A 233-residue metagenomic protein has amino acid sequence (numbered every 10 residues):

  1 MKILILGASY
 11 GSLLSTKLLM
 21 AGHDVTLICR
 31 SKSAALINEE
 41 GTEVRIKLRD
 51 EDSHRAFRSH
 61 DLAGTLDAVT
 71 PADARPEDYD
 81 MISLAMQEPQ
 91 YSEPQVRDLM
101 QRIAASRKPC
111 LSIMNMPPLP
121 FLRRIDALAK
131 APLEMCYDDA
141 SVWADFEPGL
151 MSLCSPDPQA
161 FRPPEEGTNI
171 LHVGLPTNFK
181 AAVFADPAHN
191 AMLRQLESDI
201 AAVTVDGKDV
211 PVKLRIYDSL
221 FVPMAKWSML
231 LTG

Functional and structural regions predicted by a protein language model:
M1-R49, L119-P120, Q195: NAD(P)+-binding Rossmann beta1-loop-alpha1 motif at the extreme N-terminus of oxidoreductases
V25, A68, V212-L214: Generic structural signal for residues in well-ordered beta-strands
R30-Y79: Conserved N-terminal Rossmann-fold NAD(P) cofactor-binding segment
K32, M116-P118, D218-P223: Glycine-rich beta-alpha junction loops
L62-A185, H189: Rossmann-like NAD(P)(H) cofactor-binding subdomain of soluble oxidoreductases
Q101-A105, L196-D206: Flavin-binding catalytic cores
A181-F184, V203, L214-I216: Extended, compositionally biased low-complexity polar/Lys-Gly-rich tracts and adjacent boundary/linker regions are
A188-S198, K208, K213-G233: Active-site-proximal catalytic alpha-helix in oxidoreductases
